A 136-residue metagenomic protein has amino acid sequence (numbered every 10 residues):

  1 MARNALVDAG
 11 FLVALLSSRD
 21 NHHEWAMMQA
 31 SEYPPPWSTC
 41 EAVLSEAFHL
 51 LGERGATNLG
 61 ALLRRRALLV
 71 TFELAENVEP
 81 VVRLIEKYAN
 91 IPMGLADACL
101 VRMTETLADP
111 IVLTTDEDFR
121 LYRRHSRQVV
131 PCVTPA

Functional and structural regions predicted by a protein language model:
M1-D20: Metal-dependent nucleic-acid phosphoesterase active-site entry motif
R3-A5, E24-P92, R102, T106-L113 (+1 more regions): PIN-domain endoribonuclease scaffold, especially VapC-family toxins
A9, E41, D97-A98: Conserved glycosyltransferase catalytic-site signature
F11, L100, F119: Short, glycine/acidic-enriched loop or turn micro-motifs at the edges of active sites
